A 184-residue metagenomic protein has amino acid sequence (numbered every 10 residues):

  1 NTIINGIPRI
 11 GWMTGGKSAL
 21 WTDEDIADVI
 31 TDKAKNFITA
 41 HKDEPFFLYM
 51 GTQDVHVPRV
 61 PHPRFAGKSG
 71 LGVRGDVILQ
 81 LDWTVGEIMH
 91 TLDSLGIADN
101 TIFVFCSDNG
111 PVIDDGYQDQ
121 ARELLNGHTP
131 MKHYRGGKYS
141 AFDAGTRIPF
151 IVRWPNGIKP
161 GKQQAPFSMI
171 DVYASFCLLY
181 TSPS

Functional and structural regions predicted by a protein language model:
N1-P45, T52-P61: Formylglycine-dependent
N1-W12, V112-I148: Core domains of carbohydrate- and sulfate-ester-processing enzymes
T14-A19, A66-L71, F105, M131-R135 (+1 more regions): Flexible glycine/proline-enriched surface loops and loop-helix/loop-strand junctions
A34-V77, V112-D114, Q118-A121: Active-site His/acidic residue clusters
F47-Y49, I102-C106, F150-V152: Structural recognition of the beta-strand scaffold that forms the well-ordered cores of secreted hydrolase catalytic
L81-Q118: Metal-dependent active-site segment of extracytoplasmic phospho-/sulfohydrolases and closely related
F142-D143, G157-S168: A short, structured beta-strand-centered segment in the mid-to-C-terminal lobe of catalytic cores from group-transfer
Y180-S184: Conserved small/polar residues in nucleotide/adenosyl-binding loops
